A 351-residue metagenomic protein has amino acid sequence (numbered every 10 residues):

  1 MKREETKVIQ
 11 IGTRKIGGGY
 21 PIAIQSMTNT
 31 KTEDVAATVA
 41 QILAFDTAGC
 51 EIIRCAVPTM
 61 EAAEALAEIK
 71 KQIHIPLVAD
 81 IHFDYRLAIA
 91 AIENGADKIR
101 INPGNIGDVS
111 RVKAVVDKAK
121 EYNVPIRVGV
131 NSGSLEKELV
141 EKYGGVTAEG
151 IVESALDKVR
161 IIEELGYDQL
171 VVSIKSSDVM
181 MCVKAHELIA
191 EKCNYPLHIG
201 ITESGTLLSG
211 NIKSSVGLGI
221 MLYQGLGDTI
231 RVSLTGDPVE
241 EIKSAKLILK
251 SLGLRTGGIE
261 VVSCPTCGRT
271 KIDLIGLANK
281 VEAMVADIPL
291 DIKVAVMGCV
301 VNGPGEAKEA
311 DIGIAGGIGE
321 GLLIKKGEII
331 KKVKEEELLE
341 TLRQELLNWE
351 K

Functional and structural regions predicted by a protein language model:
M1-M27, K120, A283: N-terminal amphipathic alpha-helix/helix-capping segment at the start of soluble metabolic enzymes
G19-A37, A56, I75-F83, L139-V152 (+1 more regions): Active-site mouth loops of central-metabolism enzymes
I22-T28, I53-C55, L77-I81, I99-I101 (+6 more regions): Hydrophobic faces of well-ordered beta-strands that scaffold small-molecule active sites in alpha/beta enzyme cores
N29, D46-I69, R100-D108, L170-V179: Glycine-rich, proline-tolerant flexible connector loops at the mouths of alpha/beta enzymes
E51, G95-V109, I201, Q224-P238 (+1 more regions): Glycine-rich phosphate-binding active-site loops on the catalytic face of alpha/beta enzymes
M60-I81, A114-I126, H186-L197, V281-A283: Alpha-helix-loop-beta-strand connector modules within alpha/beta enzyme cores
R86-R127: Hydrophobic or amphipathic alpha-helical targeting/insertion segments
N131, L139-A286: Catalytic alpha/beta core domains of metabolic enzymes, predominantly
